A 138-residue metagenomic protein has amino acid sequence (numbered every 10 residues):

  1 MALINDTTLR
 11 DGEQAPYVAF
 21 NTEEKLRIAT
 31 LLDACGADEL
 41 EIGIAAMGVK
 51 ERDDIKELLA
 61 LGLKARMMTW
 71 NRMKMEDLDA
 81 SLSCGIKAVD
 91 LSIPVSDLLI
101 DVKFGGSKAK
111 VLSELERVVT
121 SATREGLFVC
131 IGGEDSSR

Functional and structural regions predicted by a protein language model:
M1-M75: N-terminal capping/small domains of soluble enzymes
E39, I44, K64-C130, E134-R138: Active-site beta->alpha loop and helix N-cap motifs at the rims of alpha/beta catalytic domains
